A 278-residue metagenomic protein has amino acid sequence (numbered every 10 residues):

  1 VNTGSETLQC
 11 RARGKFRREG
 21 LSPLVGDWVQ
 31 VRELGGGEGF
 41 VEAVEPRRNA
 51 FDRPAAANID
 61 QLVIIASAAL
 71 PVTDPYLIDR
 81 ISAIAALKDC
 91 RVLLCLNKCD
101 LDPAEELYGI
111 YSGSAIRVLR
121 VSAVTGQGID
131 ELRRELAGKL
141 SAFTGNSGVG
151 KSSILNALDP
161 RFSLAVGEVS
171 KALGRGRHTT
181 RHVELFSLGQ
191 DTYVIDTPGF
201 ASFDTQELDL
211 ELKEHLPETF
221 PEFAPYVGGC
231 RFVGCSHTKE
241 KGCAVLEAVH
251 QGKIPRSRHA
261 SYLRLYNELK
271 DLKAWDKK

Functional and structural regions predicted by a protein language model:
V1-T3, C10, V31: SH3/SH3-like beta-barrel fold
E6-R13, F40: A short macromolecule-binding patch
G14, E19-G37, A43-L62, S67-A68 (+6 more regions): Helix-rich effector regions associated with P-loop NTPase G domains
V72, D102-P103, Q127, A201-D204: Catalytic P-loop NTPase motifs of RecA-like helicase/translocase cores
I78-R80: Conserved catalytic-core segment of NTP-binding enzymes
K98-V149: Canonical P-loop GTPase G-domain recognition
S147, S152-S153, A157: Walker A/P-loop
